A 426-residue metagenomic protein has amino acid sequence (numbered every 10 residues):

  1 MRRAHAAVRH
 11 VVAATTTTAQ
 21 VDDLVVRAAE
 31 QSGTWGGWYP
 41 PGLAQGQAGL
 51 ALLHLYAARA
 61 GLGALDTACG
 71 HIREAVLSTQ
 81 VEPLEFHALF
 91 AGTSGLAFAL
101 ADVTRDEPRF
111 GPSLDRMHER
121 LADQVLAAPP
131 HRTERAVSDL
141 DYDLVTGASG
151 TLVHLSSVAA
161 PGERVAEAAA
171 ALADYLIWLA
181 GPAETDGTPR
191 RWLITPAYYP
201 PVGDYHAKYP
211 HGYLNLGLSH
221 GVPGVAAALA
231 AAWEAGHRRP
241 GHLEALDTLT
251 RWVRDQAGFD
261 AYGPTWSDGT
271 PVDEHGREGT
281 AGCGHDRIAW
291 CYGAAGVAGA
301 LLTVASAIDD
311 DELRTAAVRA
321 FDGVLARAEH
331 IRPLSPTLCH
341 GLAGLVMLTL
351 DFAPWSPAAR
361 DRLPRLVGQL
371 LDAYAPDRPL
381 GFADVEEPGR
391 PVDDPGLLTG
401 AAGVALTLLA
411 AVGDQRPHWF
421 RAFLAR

Functional and structural regions predicted by a protein language model:
M1, G49-L62, Q80, L96-P108 (+5 more regions): Well-ordered alpha-helical scaffold segments within catalytic/enzyme domains
M1-A14, S157, P161, A231 (+5 more regions): Terminal, non-catalytic domain-edge segments
R3-G33, T67-P83, S113-E134, A169-P189 (+5 more regions): Long, well-ordered core segments of solenoidal/helical folds
V26-Q47, L77-T93, T133-T146, H206-P223 (+3 more regions): Solvent-exposed loop and edge beta-strand segments that line ligand/cofactor-binding and catalytic clefts
L100-Y175: Internal, well-ordered domain-core segments that constitute the primary functional module of diverse proteins
E163-A295, G299-A300: Extended ligand-binding clefts on enzyme/binding-domain cores
D273-R277, C283, D309-R319, G323: A glycine- and small/hydrophobic-rich beta-loop-beta segment that serves as a flexible "lid/hinge" or phosphate-binding
H330-R362, L366: Loop/turn-rich, solvent-exposed surfaces of beta-rich toroidal or solenoidal domains
